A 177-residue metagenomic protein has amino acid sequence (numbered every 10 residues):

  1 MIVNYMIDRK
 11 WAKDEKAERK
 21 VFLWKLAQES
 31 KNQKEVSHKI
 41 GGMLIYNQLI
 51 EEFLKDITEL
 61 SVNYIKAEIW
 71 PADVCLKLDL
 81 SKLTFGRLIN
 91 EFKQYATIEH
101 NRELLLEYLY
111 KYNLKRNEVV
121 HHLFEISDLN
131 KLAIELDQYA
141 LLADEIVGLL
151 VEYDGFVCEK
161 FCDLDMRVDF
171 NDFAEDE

Functional and structural regions predicted by a protein language model:
M1-I40, G155-E177: Charged alpha-helical initiation segments
K10, D14, Q33-L44, E99 (+2 more regions): Short, solvent-exposed segments of well-ordered alpha helices
A17-K25, Q48, E52-K55, L114-H121 (+1 more regions): Generic structural signal for well-ordered, non-membrane alpha-helices
R19-K20, V36-S37, F85, R102 (+1 more regions): Short amphipathic alpha-helical segments that mediate assembly, nucleic-acid/protein binding, or membrane association
L23-A27, I57, F85-F92, V157: Generic structural signal of hydrophobic/aromatic residues within well-ordered alpha-helices of folded domains
S37-S61: Short, hydrophobic, well-ordered secondary-structure elements
E59-E107, L114-E118, H122-I126: Flexible secondary-structure boundary motifs
H100-F170: Charge-enriched, short contiguous segments at helix-coil
